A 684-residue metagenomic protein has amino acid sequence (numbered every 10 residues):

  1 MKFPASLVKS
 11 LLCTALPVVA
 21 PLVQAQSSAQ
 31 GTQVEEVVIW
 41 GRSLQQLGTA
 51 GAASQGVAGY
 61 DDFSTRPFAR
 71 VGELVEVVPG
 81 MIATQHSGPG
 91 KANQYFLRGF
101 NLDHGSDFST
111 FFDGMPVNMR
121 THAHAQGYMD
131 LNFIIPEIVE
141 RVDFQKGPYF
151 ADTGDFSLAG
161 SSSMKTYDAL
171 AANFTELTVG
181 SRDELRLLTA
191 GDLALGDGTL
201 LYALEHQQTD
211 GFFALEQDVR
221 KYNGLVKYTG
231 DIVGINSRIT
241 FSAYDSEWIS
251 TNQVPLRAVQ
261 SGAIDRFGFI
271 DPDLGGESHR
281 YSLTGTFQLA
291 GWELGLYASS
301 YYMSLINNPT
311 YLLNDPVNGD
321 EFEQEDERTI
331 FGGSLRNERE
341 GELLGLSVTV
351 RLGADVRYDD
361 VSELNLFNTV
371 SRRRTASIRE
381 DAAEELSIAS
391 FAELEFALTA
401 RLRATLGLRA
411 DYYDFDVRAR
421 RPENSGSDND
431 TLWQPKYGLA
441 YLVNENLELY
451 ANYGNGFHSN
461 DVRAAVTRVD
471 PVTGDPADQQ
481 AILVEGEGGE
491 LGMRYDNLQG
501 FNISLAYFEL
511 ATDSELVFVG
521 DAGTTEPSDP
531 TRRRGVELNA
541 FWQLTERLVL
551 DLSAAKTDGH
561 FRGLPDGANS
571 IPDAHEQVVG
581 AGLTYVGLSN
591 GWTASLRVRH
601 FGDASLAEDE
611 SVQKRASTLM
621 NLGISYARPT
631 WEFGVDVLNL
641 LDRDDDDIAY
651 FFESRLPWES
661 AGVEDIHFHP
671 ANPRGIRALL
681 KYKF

Functional and structural regions predicted by a protein language model:
W40, G72-M119: Extracytoplasmic beta-strand/coil segments of soluble accessory domains associated with Gram-negative outer-membrane
P116-K146, K165, Q480: Short acidic/polar hinge/loop motifs at secondary-structure boundaries that mediate gating or recognition
D143-A151, G160-L193, L204, G211-F212 (+1 more regions): Short strand-turn segments of transmembrane beta-barrel domains in outer membranes, especially the first one or two
V179-Q208, F213-T251, L274-T286, R339-E340 (+4 more regions): Transmembrane beta-barrel wall of Gram-negative outer-membrane proteins
D231, I235-Y244, G276-R420, A440-L442 (+2 more regions): Face-selective signature of the C-terminal outer-membrane beta-barrel domain
T286-Q288, E293-P309, L442, E448-G454 (+2 more regions): Membrane-embedded beta-barrel scaffold of Gram-negative outer-membrane proteins
N337-R339, L344, A397-A400, A404 (+4 more regions): Gram-negative outer-membrane beta-barrel transporters
H600-D603, A607, S625-F684: C-terminal beta-signal and adjacent terminal beta-strands/loops of Gram-negative outer-membrane beta-barrel proteins
